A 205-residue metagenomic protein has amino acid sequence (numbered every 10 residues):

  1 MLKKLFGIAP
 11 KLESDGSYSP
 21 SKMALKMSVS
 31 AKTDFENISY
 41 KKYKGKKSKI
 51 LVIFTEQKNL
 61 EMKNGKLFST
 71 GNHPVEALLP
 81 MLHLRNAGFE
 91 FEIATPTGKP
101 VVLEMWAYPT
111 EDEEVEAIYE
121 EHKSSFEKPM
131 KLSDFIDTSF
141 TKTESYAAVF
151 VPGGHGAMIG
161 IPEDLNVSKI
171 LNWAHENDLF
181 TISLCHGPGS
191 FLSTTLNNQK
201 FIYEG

Functional and structural regions predicted by a protein language model:
L2-N177, S190-G205: Extended, subdomain-level signal for the structured scaffold at the beginning of enzyme domains
H186-P188: Conserved active-site segments centered on acidic
